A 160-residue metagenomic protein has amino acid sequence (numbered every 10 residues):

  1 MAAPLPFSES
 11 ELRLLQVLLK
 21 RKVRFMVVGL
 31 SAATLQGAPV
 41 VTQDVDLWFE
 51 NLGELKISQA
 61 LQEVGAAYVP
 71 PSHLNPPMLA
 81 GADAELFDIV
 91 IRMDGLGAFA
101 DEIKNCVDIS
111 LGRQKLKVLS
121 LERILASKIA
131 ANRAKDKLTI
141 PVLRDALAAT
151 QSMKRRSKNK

Functional and structural regions predicted by a protein language model:
M1-K160: Compositionally biased terminal segments of proteins
